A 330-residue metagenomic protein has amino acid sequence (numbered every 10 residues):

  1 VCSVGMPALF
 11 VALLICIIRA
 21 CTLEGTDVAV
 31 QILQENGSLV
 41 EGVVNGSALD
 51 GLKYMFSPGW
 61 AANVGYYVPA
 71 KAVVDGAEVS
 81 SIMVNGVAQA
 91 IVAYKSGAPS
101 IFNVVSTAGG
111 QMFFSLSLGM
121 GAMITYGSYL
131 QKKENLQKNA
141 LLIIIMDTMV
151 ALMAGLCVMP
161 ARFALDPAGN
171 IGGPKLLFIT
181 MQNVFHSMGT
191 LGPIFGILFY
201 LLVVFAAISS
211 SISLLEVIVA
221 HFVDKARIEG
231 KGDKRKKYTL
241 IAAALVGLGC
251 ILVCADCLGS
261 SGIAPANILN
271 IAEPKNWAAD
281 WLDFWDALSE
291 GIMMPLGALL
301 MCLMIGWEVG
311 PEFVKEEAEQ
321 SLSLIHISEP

Functional and structural regions predicted by a protein language model:
V1, L116-K132, V204-A220, G297-V314: Transmembrane alpha-helical segments in integral membrane proteins
M6-I212, A226, G230: Membrane-embedded translocation segments of transport machinery
L14-G25, L130, L156, P160 (+6 more regions): Structural signature of transmembrane alpha-helix termini at the membrane-water interface
V158-R162, P174-K175, L201, I218-K225 (+2 more regions): Active/binding-pocket-proximal capping segment
D166-G192, G259-A287: Membrane-interface interhelical connector segments
A207-L214, T239-C257, I268-A279, D283-E317: Hydrophobic alpha-helical segments of multi-pass membrane transport proteins
E319-L324: Interfacial loop-to-transmembrane junctions
I325-P330: Residue-level detector of conserved catalytic or cofactor/ligand-binding positions in enzyme active sites
